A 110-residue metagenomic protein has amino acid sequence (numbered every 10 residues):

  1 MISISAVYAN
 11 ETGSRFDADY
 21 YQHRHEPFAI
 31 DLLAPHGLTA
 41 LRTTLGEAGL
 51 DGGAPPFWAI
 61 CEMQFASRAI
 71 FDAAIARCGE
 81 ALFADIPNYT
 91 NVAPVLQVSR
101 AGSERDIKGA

Functional and structural regions predicted by a protein language model:
M1-A110: Macromolecular interaction modules
